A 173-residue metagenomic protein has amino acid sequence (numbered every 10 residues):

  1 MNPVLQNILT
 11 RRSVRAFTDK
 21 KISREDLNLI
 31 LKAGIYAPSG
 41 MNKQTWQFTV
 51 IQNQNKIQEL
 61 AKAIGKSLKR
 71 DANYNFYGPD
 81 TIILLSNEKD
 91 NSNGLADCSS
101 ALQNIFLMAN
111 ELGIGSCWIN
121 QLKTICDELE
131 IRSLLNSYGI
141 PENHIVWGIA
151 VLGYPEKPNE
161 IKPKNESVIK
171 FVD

Functional and structural regions predicted by a protein language model:
M1-D173: Acidic, surface-exposed loops and disordered segments
